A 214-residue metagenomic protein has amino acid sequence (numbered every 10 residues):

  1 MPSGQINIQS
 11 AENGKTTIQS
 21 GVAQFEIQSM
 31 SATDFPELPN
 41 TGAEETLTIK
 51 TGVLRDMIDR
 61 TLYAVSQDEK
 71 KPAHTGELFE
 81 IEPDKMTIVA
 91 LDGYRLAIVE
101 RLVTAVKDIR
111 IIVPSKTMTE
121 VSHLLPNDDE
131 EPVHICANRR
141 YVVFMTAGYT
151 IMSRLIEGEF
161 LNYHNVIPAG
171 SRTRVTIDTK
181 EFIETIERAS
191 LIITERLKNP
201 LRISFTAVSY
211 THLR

Functional and structural regions predicted by a protein language model:
M1-R214: Structural preference for solvent-exposed beta-strand-turn elements and adjacent flexible terminal/loop segments within
